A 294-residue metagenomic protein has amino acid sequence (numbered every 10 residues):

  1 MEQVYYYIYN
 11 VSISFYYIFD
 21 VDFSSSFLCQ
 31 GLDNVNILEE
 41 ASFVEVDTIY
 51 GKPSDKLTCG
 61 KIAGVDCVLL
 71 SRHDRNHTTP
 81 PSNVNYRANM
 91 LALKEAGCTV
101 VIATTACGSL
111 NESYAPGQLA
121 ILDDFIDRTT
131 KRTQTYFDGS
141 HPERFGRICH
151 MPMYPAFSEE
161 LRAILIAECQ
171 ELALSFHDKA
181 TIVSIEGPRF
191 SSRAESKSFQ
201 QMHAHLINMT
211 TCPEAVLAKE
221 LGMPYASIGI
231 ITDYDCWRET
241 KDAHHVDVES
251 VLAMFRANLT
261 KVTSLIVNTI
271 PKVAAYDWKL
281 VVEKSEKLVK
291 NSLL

Functional and structural regions predicted by a protein language model:
M1-Q3, I18-M153: Metabolite-binding pocket within alpha/beta catalytic cores that recognizes anionic/polar moieties
L69-S71, V101-T105, I121, F176-K179 (+3 more regions): General beta-strand structural signal in soluble alpha/beta enzymes
M90, S196, C212-A215: Generic hydrophobic/aromatic pocket-lining and core-packing "Φ" positions
K94-G97, Q200, K219: Non-catalytic positions within long, well-ordered alpha-helices that form the structural scaffold/packing of enzyme
A156-Q200: Active-site rim beta-loop-alpha module in soluble metabolic enzymes
M209-V248: Zn-dependent metallopeptidase/amidohydrolase metal-coordination segment
C236-V289: His/Asp/Glu-rich mid-to-C-terminal helical/loop segments that flank catalytic regions of hydrolases
